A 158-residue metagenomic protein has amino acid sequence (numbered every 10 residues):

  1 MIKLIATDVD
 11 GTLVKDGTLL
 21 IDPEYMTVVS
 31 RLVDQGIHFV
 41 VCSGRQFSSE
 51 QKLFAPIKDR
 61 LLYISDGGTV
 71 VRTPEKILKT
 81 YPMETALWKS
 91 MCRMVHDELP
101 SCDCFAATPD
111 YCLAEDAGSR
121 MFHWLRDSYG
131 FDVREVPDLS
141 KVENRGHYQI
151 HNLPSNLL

Functional and structural regions predicted by a protein language model:
M1, V33-Q35, P100, E143-G146: Residue-level preference for short coil/turn positions at secondary-structure junctions
M1-I2, K58: Short, small/polar residue-rich loop motifs at catalytic or cofactor-binding pockets
K3-T18: Asp-based phosphoryl-transfer active-site loop
T7, V70-T73, K141-N144: Short, basic/glycine-rich phosphate-binding loops at helix/coil junctions that contact nucleotide phosphates
T12-K15, Q35, K76-I77, H147-Y148: A short, structure-level motif marking secondary-structure boundaries and short turns
L20-F122: Active-site phosphate-binding/coordination module
M94, C102-D103, A107-L158: Conserved acidic, metal-coordinating active-site core of Asp-based, Mg2+-dependent phosphoryl-transfer enzymes
